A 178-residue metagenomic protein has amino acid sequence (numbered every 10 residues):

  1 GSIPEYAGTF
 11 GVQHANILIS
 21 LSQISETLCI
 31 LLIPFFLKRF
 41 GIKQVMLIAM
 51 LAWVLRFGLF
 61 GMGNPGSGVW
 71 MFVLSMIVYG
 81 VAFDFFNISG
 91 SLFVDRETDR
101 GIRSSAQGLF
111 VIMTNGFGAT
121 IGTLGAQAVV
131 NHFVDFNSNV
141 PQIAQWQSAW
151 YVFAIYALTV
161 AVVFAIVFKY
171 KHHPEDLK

Functional and structural regions predicted by a protein language model:
S2-T27, W70-M71, Q145-S148: Loop-to-transmembrane helix entry
V12-Q13, T98-V111: Loop-to-transmembrane helix entry/capping segments in MFS-fold secondary transporters and related SLC/MFSD carriers
L28-I42, V130: Helix-to-loop junctions at the C-terminal end of transmembrane segments in multipass secondary transporters
L51-P65: C-terminal ends and interior cores of transmembrane alpha-helices in multi-pass membrane transporters/permeases
M62-S75: Helix-loop junctions at membrane interfaces in 12-TM secondary transporters
F85-D99: Intracellular juxtamembrane helix-capping segments at the cytosolic ends of symmetry-related transmembrane helices
A128-A157: A membrane-interface helix-boundary motif in multi-pass transporters
A149-K178: Multi-pass alpha-helical transporter architecture, strongest for 12-TM Major Facilitator/SLC carriers used
